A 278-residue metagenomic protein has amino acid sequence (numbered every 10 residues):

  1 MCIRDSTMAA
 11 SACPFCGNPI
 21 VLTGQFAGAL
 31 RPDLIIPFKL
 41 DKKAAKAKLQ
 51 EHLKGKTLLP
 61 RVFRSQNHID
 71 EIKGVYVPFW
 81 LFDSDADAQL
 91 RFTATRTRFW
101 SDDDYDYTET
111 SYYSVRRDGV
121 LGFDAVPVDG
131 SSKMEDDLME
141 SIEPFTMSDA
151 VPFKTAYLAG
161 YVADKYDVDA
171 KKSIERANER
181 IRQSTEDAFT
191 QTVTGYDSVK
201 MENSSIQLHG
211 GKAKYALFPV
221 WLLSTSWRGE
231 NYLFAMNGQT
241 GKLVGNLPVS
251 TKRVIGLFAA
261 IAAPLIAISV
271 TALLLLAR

Functional and structural regions predicted by a protein language model:
M1-D5: Conserved small/polar residues in nucleotide/adenosyl-binding loops
A10: Residues immediately within or flanking Cys/His clusters that coordinate Zn2+ in small zinc-binding modules
C13-C16: Short cysteine-rich clusters marking metal-coordination/redox-active sites
I20-L30: Short metal-binding segments enriched for Cys and/or His
L30-S226: Charged, low-complexity helical/coil segments in non-catalytic cytosolic or luminal regions
F218-N246: Extended, hydrophilic extramembrane loops/domains of integral membrane proteins
L247-A259: Juxtamembrane/start-of-transmembrane alpha-helix segments at the extracytoplasmic/lumenal side of membrane anchors
I268-R278: Juxtamembrane boundary at the C-terminal end of a transmembrane helix
